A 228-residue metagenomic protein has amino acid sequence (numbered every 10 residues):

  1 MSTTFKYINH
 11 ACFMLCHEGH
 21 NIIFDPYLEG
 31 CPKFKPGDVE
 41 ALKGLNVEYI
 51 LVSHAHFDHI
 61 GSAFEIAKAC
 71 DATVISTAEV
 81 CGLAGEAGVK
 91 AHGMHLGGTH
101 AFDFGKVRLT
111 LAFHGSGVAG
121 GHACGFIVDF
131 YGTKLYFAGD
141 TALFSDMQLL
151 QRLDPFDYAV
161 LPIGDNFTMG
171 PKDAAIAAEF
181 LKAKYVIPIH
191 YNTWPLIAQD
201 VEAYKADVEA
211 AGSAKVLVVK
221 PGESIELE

Functional and structural regions predicted by a protein language model:
M1-N21, L28-G30, G37, A101 (+3 more regions): Zn-dependent metallo-beta-lactamase
T4-Y7, I22-D25, K106-A112, K134-D140: Active-site-proximal beta-strand elements of phosphoester/diester hydrolases
M14-A55, G61-E65, E79, G115-A119 (+1 more regions): Pre-active-site segment of Zn-dependent metallo-hydrolases
F24-D25, V47-A55, V74-A78, Y136-T141 (+3 more regions): Active-site neighborhood of phospho(di)ester-bond hydrolases with catalytic His/Asp-centered motifs
C31, H56-G61, C81-L83, G98-A101 (+5 more regions): Active-site environment of divalent metal-dependent phosphoester hydrolases
G61-F113: Glycine/small-residue-rich loop that forms an oxyanion/phosphate-binding "nest" at active or ligand-binding sites
T73, G85-G98, A175, E179-E228: Binuclear metal-ion centers of metallo-dependent hydrolases, dominated by the metallo-beta-lactamase
H114-L181: Active-site-proximal loop/helix segments of hydrolase catalytic cores
